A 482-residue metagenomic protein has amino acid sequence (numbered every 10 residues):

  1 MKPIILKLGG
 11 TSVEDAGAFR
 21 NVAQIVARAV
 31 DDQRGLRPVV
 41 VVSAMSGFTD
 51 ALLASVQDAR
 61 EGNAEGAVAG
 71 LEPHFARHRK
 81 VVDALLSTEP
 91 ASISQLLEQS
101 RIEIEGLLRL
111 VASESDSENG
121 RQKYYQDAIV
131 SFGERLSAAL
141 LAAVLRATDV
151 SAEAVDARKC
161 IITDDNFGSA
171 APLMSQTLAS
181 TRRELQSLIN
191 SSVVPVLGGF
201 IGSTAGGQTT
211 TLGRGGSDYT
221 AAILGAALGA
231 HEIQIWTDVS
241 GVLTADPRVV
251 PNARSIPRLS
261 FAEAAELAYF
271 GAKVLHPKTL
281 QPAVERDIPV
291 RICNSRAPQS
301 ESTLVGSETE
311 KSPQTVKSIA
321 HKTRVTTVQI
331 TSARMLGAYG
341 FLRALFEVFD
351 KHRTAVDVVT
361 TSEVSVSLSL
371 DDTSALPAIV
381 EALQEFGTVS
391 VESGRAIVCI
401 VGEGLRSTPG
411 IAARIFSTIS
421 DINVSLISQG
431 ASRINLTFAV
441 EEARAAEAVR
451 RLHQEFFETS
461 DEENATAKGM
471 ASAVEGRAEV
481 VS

Functional and structural regions predicted by a protein language model:
M1-L275, L280, V440-E441, S460 (+1 more regions): Nucleotide/pyrophosphate-binding catalytic subdomain
A44-S46, K159, V239-G241, R286 (+5 more regions): Glycine-rich beta-alpha junction loops
E232-W236, V290-I292, D357-V358: Short hydrophobic alpha-helical runs that function as membrane-insertion/retention elements
S260-F261, A265-G306, K311-T315, I319-T331: A conserved active-site cap/scaffold subdomain adjacent to cofactor or substrate pockets
E301-S482: A conserved regulatory-domain signal marking ACT and ACT-like small-molecule sensing domains and adjacent regulatory
